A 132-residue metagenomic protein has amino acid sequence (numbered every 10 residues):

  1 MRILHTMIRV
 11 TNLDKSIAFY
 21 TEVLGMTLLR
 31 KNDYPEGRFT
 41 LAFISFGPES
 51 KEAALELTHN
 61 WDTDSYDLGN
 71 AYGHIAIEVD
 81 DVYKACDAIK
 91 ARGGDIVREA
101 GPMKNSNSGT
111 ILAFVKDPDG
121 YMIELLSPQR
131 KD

Functional and structural regions predicted by a protein language model:
R2, L29-D33, F43, I77 (+1 more regions): Vicinal oxygen chelate
T6, I75: Hydrophobic adenine-recognition pocket in adenosine-nucleotide-binding enzymes
M7-E52: Core segments of cupin and vicinal oxygen chelate
G47-K51, D62-D64, V82: Short, charged/polar surface micro-motifs in flexible loops or helix N-caps
E52-A54, M122: Short, mixed charged/polar active-site loops that provide acid/base catalysis or chelate metal/phosphate cofactors
D67-G69: Short, flexible turn/loop "capping" segments at secondary-structure junctions
Y72: Flexible, small-/acidic-enriched active-site or ligand-binding loops
